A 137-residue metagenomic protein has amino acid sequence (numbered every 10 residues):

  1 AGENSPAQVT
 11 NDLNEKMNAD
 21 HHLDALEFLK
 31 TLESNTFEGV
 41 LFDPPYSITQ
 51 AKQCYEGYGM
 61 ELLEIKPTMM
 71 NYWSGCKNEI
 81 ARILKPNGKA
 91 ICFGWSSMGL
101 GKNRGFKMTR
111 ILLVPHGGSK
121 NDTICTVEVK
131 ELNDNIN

Functional and structural regions predicted by a protein language model:
A1-N137: Class I S-adenosyl-L-methionine-dependent methyltransferase catalytic core
